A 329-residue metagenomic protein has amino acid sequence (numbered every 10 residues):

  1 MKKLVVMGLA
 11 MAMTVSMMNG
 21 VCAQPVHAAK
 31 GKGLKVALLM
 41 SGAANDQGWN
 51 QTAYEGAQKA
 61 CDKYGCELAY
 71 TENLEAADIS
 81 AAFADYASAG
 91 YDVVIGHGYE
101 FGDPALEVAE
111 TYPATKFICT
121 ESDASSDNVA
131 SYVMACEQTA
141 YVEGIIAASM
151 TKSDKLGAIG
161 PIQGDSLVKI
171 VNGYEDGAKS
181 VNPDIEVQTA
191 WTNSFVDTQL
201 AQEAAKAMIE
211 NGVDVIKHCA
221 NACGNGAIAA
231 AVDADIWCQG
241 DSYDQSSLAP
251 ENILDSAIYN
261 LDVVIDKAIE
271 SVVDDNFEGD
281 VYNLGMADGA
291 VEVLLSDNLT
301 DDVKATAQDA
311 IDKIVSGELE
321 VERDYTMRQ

Functional and structural regions predicted by a protein language model:
M1-L9: Positively charged n-region of N-terminal signal peptides that target proteins for export
L4-V5, T14, P25: Detector for intrinsically disordered, low-structure N-terminal pre-sequences
L9, M13-M17: Hydrophobic core
M17-G31: Sec-dependent signal peptide cleavage junction
H27-Q329: A residue-level marker of the well-folded mature domains of exported/periplasmic proteins
